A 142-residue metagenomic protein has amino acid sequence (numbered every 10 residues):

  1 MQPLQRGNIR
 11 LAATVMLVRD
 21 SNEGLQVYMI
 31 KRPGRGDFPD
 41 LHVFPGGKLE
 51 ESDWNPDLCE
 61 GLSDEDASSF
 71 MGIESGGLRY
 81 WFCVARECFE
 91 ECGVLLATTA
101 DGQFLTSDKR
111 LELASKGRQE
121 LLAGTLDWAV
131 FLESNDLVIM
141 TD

Functional and structural regions predicted by a protein language model:
M1-D142: N-terminal leader/linker segments that precede catalytic domains of diphosphate-processing enzymes
